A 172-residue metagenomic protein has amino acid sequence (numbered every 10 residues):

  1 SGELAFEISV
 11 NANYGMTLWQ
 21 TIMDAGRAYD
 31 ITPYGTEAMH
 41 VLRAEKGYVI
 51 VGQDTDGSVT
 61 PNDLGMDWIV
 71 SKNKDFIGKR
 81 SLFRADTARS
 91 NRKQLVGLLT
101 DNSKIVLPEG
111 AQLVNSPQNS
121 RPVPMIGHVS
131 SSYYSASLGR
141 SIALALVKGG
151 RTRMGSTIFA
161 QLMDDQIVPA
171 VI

Functional and structural regions predicted by a protein language model:
S1-I172: Conserved, structured C-terminal
